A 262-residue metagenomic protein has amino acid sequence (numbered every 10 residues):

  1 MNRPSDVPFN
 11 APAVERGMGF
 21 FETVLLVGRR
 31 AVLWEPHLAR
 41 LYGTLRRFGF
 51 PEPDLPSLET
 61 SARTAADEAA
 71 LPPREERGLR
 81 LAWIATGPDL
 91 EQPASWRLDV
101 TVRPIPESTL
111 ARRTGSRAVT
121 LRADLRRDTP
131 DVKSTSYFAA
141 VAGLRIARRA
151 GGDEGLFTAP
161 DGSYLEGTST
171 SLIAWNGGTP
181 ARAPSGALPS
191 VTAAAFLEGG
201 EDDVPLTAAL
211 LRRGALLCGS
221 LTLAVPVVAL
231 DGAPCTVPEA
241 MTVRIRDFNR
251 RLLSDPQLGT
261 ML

Functional and structural regions predicted by a protein language model:
M1-P56, T60-T64, E91-L262: Helix-start/capping segments and mature chain N-termini
E59-D89: Short, acidic/charged, Gly/Pro-enriched secondary-structure junctions
